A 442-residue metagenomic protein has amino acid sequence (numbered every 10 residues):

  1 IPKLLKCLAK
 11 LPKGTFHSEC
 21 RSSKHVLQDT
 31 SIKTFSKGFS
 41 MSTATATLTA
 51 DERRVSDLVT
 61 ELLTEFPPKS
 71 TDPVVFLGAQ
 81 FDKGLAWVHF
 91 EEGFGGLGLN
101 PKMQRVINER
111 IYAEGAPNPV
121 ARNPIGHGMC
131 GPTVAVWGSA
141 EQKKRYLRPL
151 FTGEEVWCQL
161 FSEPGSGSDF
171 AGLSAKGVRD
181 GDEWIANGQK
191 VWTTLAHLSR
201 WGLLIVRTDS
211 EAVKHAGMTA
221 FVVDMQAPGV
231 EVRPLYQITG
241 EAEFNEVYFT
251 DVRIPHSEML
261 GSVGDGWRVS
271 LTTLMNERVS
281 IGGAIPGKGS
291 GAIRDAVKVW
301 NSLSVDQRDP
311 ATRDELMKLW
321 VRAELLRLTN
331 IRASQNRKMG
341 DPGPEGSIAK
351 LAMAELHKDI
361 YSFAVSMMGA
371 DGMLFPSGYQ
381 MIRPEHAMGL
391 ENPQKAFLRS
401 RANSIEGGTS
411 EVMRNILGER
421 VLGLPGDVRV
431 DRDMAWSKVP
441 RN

Functional and structural regions predicted by a protein language model:
K10, E19, K24-I125, A135-V136 (+8 more regions): Amphipathic, small/basic residue-rich leader segments at the start of a protein or domain
A46, V230-T329, N403, S437-N442: Glycine-rich beta->alpha junctions and the first turn(s) of the following alpha-helix
F81, Y361-F397, G407-I416, D427-D433: A glycine-biased, small/acidic residue-tolerant capping/turn segment at secondary-structure junctions
G153-F161, I205: A short, Trp-centered hydrophobic/proline-enriched beta-strand micro-motif
S166, V191-H197, I238-T239, A402-G407: Glycine-rich phosphate/pyrophosphate-binding beta-alpha loops
A175-V178: A structural signal for short hydrophobic beta-strand segments in well-ordered beta-sheet cores
D182-E183, N187-R233: A short core secondary-structure module
P310, E324-E385: C-terminal helix-coil-helix/basic helical segment that borders enzyme active sites and/or dimer interfaces and provides
